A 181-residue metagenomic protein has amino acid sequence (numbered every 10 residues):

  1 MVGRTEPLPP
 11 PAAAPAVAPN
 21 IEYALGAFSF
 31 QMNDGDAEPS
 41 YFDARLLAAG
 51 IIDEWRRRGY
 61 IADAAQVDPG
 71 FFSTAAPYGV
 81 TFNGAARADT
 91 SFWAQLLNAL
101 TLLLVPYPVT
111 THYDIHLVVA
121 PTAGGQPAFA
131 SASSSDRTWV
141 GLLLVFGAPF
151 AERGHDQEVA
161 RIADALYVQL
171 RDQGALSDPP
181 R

Functional and structural regions predicted by a protein language model:
M1-P11, P108-A120, P127-R181: C-terminal/domain-edge helix-coil "capping" segments
M1-Y60, A64, F72, A175-R181: A structural "domain/chain start" motif
P19-Y23, Y78-V80, F129-S134: Short coil-to-beta-strand
G26-F30, F82-S91, S133-D136: Generic short beta-strand segments
F30-Q31, F42-D43, Q95-P106, L142-R153: Glycine- and small hydrophobic-rich membrane-insertion segments that are intrinsically disordered in solution
G59, T101-V105, G174: Short, flexible coil/linker elements and helix-boundary hinge sites characteristic of intrinsically disordered
D68: Residue-level "edge-of-site" marker
S73-G124, P149: Surface-exposed short loop/turn segments
